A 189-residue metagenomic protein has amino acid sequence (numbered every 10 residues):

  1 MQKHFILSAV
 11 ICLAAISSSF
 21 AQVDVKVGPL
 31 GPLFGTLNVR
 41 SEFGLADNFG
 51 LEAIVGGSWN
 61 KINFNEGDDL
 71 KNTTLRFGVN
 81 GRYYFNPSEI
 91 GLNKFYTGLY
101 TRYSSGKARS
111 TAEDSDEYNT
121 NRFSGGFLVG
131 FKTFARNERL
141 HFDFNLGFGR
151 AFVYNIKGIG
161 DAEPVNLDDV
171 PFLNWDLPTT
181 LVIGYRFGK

Functional and structural regions predicted by a protein language model:
M1-D24, I183, F187: Bacterial Sec-dependent N-terminal signal peptides
A21-Q22, N48, N86-F95, F134-F142 (+1 more regions): Short loop/turn motifs that connect adjacent beta-strands in outer-membrane beta-barrel proteins
D24-R40, S58, E66-G67: Solvent-exposed loop/turn segments connecting transmembrane beta-strands in outer-membrane beta-barrel proteins
V25-P29, S41, A53-V55, V79-G81 (+4 more regions): Membrane-embedded beta-strand positions of outer-membrane beta-barrel proteins
P29-L33, V55-K61, Y83-F85, T101-K107 (+3 more regions): Transmembrane beta-strands of outer-membrane beta-barrel pores
L33-L37, K71-F77, N93, N119-G125 (+1 more regions): Residues that define the transmembrane beta-barrel architecture of outer-membrane proteins
S58-T74, Y103-F123, V153-F172: Flexible, solvent-exposed loop segments that connect beta-strands
G78, R82-Y84, L173-K189: Outer-membrane beta-barrel "beta-signal"
